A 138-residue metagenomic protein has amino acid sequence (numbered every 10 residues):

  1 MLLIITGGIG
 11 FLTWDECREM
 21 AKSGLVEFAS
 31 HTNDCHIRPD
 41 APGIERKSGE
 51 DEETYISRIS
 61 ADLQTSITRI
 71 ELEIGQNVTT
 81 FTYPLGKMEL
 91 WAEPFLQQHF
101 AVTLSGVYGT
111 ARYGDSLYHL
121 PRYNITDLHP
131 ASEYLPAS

Functional and structural regions predicted by a protein language model:
M1-M88, L120: Metal-dependent polysaccharide deacetylase catalytic core of the NodB/CE4 family, i.e., the active-site-bearing domain
G43-E45, F95, P136-A137: General N-terminal targeting signals
S60, E73-T79, K87-P130: His/Asp/Glu-enriched short active-site or ligand-binding loop at hydrolase and phosphoryl-transfer sites
L128-S138: Low-complexity, Gly/Ser/Thr/Pro-rich intrinsically disordered linker/tail segments
